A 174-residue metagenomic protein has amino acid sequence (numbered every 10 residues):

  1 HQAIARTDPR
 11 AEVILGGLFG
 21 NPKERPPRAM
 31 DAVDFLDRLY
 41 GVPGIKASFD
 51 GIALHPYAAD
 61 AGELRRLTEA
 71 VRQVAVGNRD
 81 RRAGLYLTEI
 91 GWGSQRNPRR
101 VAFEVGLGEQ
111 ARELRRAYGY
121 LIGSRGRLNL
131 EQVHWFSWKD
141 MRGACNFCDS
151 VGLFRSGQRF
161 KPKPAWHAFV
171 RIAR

Functional and structural regions predicted by a protein language model:
H1-A111, R115, L128, F147 (+1 more regions): Noncatalytic carbohydrate-binding groove/subsite architecture in carbohydrate-active enzymes
F19, H134-D140: Short, solvent-exposed turn/loop segments enriched in Gly/Ser/Thr/Pro and often Arg
G91-G93, W138-R142: Short Gly/Pro-enriched loop/turn and capping motifs at secondary-structure junctions
E109, R115-R125, N129, H134 (+1 more regions): Aromatic- and carboxylate-lined catalytic core of secreted/periplasmic carbohydrate-active enzymes
